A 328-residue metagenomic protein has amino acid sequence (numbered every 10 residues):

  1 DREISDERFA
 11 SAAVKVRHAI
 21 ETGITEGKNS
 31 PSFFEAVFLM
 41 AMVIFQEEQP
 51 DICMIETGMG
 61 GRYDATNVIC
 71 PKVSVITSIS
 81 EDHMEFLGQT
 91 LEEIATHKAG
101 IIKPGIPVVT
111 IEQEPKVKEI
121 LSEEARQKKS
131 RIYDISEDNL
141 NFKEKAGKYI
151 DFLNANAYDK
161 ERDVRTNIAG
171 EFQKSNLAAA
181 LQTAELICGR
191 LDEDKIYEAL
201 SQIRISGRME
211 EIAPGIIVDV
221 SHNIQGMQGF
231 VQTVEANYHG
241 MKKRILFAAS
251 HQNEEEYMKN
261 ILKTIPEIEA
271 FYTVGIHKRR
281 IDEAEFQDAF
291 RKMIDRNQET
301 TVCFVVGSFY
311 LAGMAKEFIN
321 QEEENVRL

Functional and structural regions predicted by a protein language model:
D1-I69, E85-L87: ATP-dependent carboxylate-amine ligase catalytic core
G23-T25, A36, Q46-E56, P71-V164 (+1 more regions): Acidic, Mg2+-coordinating active-site environments of NTP-dependent enzymes
V37, K116-I120, Q182, G226-G229 (+2 more regions): Phosphate- and divalent-cation-binding pockets in alpha/beta enzyme and binding domains that engage nucleotide-derived
E47, I52-T57, A65-V75, I79-H83 (+2 more regions): Nucleotide phosphate-binding/pyrophosphate-handling subdomain across enzymes that bind or process nucleotide phosphates
R62-D64, K116-K118, N141, L311-G313: Short, active-site-adjacent cap segments at secondary-structure transitions
Y63-A65, H83-E85, I281, G313-M314: Glycine/Thr-rich phosphate-binding loops of Rossmann-like dinucleotide-binding domains
E114-I132, G215-I217, N253-F304: C-terminal helical cap/extension that packs against the catalytic core of soluble nucleotide-cofactor enzymes
F309, M314-L328: Glycine/aspartate-rich loop-and-adjacent alpha/beta segment that forms the canonical ThDP
